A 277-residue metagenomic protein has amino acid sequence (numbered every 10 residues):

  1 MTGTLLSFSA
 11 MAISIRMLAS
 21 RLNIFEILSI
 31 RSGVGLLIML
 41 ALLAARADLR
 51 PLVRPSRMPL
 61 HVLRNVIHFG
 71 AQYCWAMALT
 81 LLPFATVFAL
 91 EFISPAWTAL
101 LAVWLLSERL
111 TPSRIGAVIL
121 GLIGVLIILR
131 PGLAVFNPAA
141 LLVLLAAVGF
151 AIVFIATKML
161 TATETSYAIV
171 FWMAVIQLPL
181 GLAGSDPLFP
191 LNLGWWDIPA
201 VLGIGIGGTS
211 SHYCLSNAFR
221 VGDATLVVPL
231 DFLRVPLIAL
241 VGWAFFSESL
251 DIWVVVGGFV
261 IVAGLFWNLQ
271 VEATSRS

Functional and structural regions predicted by a protein language model:
M1-T4, L49-C74, P138-A146, S185 (+1 more regions): Loop-to-transmembrane-helix transition segments
L5-A10, L40, N65-Y73, P95-L100 (+8 more regions): Hydrophobic/small/kink-forming positions within alpha-helical transmembrane segments of polytopic membrane proteins
I13-M17, I24-F25, M39, A134-L193 (+1 more regions): Transmembrane alpha-helical segments that form core, pore/gating elements of small-molecule transporters/exporters
L22-G70, G149-I152, W172-P187: Transmembrane alpha-helices of multi-pass small-molecule transport proteins
N23-G35, A76-S94, F136-G149, G194-G208 (+1 more regions): Structural signature of hydrophobic alpha-helical transmembrane segments
M77, S94-G116, P236-V255: C-terminal transmembrane-helix exit sites in multi-pass transporters
V87-I93, L160-I176, H212-W243: Helix-helix packing/entry segments at the starts of transmembrane helices
S113-L129, F150, W253-E272: Hydrophobic transmembrane alpha-helices of multi-pass small-molecule transport proteins
